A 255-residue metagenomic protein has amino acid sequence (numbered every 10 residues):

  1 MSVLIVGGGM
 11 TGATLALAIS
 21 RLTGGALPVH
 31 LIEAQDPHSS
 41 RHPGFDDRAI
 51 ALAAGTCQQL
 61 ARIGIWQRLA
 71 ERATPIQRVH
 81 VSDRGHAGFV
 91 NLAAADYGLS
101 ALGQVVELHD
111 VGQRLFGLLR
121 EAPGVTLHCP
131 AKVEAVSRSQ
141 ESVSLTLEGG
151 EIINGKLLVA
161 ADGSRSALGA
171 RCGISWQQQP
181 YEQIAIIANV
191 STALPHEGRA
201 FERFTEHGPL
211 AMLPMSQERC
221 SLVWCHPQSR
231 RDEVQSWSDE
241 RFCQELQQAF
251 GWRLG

Functional and structural regions predicted by a protein language model:
M1-V3: Extreme N-terminal starter segment of soluble prokaryotic enzymes
V6, A18-R48: Glycine-rich FAD pyrophosphate-binding loop
G12-A13: N-terminal Rossmann-fold NAD(P) dinucleotide-binding loop
R21, R138-S142, H196: Pyridoxal 5′-phosphate
P43-R84: N-terminal FAD cofactor-binding segment of flavoenzymes
R72-R171, Q179-I184, W237-D239: Conserved N-terminal helical subregion
R171-C172, I184-L213, E218, R253-G255: Flavin-dependent oxidoreductases
T205-G255: Conserved FAD/dinucleotide-binding core of flavoprotein oxidoreductases
